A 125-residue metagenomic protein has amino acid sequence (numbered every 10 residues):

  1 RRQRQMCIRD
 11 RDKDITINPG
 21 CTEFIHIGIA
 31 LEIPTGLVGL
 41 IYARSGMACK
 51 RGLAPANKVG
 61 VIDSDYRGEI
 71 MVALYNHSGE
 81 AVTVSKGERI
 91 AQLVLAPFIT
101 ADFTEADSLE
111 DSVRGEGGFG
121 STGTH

Functional and structural regions predicted by a protein language model:
R1-I8: Short, small-residue-biased leader/transition segments that mark boundaries at the very start of proteins
Q5, K13-I17: Catalytic strand-loop segment that frames the active site of acyl-thioester-processing enzymes
D14, H77-G79, T124: Short loop segments at secondary-structure junctions
T16-I17, I62-Y66, D111: Solvent-exposed alpha-helices and their adjacent loops that cap or buttress functional pockets in soluble metabolic
F24-V82, A91-P97: Glycine-rich active-site loops that engage anionic ligands at enzyme catalytic sites
R89, I99-H125: Helix-rich terminal scaffold detector
